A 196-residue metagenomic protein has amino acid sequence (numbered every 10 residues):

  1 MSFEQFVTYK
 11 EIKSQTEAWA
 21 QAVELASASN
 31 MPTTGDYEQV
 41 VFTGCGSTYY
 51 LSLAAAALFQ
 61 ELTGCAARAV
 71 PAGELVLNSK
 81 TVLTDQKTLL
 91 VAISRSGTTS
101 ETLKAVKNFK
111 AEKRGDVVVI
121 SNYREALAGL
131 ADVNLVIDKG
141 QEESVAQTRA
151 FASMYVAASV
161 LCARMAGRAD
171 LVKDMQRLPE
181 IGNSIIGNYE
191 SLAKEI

Functional and structural regions predicted by a protein language model:
M1-D36, G187: An N-terminal, well-structured beta->alpha segment
Q5, Y9, T148-F151, A193: Amphipathic, non-membrane alpha-helical segments in soluble helical-bundle scaffolds
Y9, D170-M175, K194-I196: Flexible, glycine/charged-enriched surface loops at secondary-structure junctions
E11-S14, R177, I181: A non-catalytic, amphipathic alpha-helix used as a structural packing/dimerization or gating element in enzyme scaffolds
E24-A28, V70-L75, V117, I186-E190: Short gly/ser/thr-rich secondary-structure transition/capping motifs
L25-E38, V82-D85, A193-I196: Glycine-rich phosphate/diphosphate-binding loops that line cofactor/substrate pockets in enzymes
G35-E180: Glycine-rich phosphate-binding loops that contact phosphosugars or nucleotide phosphates
P179-I196: Accessory alpha-helical/coil subdomains and C-terminal extensions that flank or cap enzyme catalytic cores
